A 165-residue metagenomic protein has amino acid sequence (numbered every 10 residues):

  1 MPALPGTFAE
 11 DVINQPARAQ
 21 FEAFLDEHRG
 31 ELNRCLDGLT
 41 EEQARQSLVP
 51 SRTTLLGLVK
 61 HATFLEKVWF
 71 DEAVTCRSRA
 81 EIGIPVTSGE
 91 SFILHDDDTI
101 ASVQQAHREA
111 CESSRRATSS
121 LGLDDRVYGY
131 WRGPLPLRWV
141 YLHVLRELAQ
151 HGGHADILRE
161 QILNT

Functional and structural regions predicted by a protein language model:
M1-V12, R18-G89, G129-T165: Short, contiguous alpha-helical
E90-Y128, R138-V144: Acidic/histidine-rich alpha-helical segments that form the ligand environment of transition-metal centers
